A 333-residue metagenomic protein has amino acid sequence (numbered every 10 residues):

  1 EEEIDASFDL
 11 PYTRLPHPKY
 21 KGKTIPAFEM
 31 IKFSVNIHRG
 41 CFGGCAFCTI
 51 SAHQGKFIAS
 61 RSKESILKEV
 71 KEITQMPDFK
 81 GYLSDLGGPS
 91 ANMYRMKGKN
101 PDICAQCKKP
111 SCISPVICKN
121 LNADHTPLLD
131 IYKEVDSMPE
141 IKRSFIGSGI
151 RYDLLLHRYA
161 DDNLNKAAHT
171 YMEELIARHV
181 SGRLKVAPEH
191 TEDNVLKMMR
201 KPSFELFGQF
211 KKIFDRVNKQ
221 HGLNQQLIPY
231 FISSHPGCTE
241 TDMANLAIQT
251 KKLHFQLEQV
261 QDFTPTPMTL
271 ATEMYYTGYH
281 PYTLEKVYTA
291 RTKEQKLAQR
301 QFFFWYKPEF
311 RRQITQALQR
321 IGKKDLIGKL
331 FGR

Functional and structural regions predicted by a protein language model:
E1, T241, Q256-E258, P265-G332: C-terminal accessory regions of radical SAM enzymes
E1-I31, I314-R333: Flexible, acidic/Gly-rich N-terminal and inter-domain linker regions that tether and position cofactor-handling modules
S7, C41, C45, I66 (+3 more regions): Conserved, mostly hydrophobic/aromatic
K21-T49, Y82: N-terminal pre-triad scaffold of radical SAM enzymes
S34-F47, K56-I58, K63-S65, E69 (+4 more regions): Cysteine-centered iron-sulfur cluster-binding motifs in ferredoxin-type domains/subunits of redox enzymes
S62-K80, L206-I213, A247-Y282: C-terminal, active-site-flanking charged/polar segments
K71-I228, I232-P236: Conserved SAM/AdoMet-binding glycine-rich loop
H235-K252: Catalytic cores of alpha/beta
